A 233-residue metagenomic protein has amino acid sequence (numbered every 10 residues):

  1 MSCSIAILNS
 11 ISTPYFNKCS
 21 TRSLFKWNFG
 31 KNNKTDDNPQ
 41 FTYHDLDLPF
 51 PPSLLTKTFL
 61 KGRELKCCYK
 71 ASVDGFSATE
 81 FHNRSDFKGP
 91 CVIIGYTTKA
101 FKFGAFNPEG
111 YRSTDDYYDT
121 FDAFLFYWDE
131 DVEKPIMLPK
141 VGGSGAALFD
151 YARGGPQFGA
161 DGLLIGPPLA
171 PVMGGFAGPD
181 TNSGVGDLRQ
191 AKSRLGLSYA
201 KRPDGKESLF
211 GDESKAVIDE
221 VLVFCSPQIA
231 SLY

Functional and structural regions predicted by a protein language model:
M1-Y15: N-terminal chloroplast transit peptides
C3, F16-F29: N-terminal mitochondrial targeting presequences
F25-Y233: Phosphate-recognition beta-domain surfaces
